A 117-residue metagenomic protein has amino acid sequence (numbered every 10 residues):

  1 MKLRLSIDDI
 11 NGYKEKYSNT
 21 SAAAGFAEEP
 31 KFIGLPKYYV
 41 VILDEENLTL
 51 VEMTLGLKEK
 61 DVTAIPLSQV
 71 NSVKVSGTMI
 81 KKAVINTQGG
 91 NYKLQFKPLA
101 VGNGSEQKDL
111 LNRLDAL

Functional and structural regions predicted by a protein language model:
M1-L43: Anionic N-terminal interaction surfaces
L5-I7, Q69, A116: Generic detector of low-complexity/intrinsically disordered segments and short hydrophobic N-terminal stretches
E15, G102-L117: Terminal and domain-flanking low-complexity segments
S18-F26, G56-S68, L110-L111: Short charge-dense sequence patches
A27, K31, M53-G56, K93 (+1 more regions): A near-ubiquitous, low-amplitude feature marking generic local secondary-structure context
F32-Y39, D44-V84: Phosphoinositide-binding peripheral membrane targeting modules
T87: Flexible glycine-/small-residue-rich
G90-Q107: Canonical phosphoinositide-binding patch of PH/PH-like domains
